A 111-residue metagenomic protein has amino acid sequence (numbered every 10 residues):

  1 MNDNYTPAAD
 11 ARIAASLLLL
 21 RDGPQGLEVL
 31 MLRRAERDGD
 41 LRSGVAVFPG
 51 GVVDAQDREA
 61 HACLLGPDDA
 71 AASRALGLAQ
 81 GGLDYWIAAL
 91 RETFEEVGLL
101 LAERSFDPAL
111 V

Functional and structural regions predicted by a protein language model:
M1-V111: N-terminal leader/linker segments that precede catalytic domains of diphosphate-processing enzymes
